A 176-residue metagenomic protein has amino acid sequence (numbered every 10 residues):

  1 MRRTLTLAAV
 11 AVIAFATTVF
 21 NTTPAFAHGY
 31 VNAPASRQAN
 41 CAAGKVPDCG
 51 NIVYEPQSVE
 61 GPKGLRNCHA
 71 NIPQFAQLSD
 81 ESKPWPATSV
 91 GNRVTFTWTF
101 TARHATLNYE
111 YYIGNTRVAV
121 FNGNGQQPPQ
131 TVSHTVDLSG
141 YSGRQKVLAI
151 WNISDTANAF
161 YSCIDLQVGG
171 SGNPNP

Functional and structural regions predicted by a protein language model:
M1-A27: Secretory targeting and sorting signals
L5-T6, V10-I13, T116-A119, Q126 (+1 more regions): Membrane-topology and secretion signals of cell-surface/extracellular proteins
A11, E81-S82, S133: Active-site-adjacent structural elements in folded domains
A25-T116, N122: N-terminal "mature-chain" segments and other terminal, solvent-exposed stretches
S89-V90, R103-A105, Q127-P128, S139-G143: Extracellular/periplasmic catalytic domains that process cell-envelope and extracellular macromolecules
R117-S139: Extracellular carbohydrate recognition and processing domains and analogous Trp-centered ligand-binding platforms
T131-S171: Extracellular/periplasmic metallocenter environments
N173-P176: Composition-driven, intrinsically disordered low-complexity tracts enriched in small residues
